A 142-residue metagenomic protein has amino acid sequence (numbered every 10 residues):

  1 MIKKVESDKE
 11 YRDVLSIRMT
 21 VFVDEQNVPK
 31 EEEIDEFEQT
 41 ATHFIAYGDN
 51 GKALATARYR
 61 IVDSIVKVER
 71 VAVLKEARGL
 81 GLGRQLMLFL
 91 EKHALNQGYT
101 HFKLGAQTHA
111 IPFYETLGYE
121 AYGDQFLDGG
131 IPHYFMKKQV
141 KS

Functional and structural regions predicted by a protein language model:
M1-V14: A short beta-loop-alpha structural element at the N-terminal edge of CoA-dependent acyl/N-acetyltransferase catalytic
R18, Y114, Y119: Conserved active-site tyrosine of GNAT-family acetyltransferases
N27, E31-E32, F37-A55: Conserved beta-hairpin
I45, K52-R60, K67-A72: Conserved beta-strand in the GNAT
R60-E69, R78, Q97, D128-H133: A conserved beta-turn-beta hairpin within the catalytic core of GNAT-like acetyltransferases that forms part
V73, G79-K92: Conserved acetyl-CoA-binding loop-helix of GNAT-fold acetyltransferases
M87, A94-Q107: Conserved GNAT acetyl-CoA-binding A-motif
K103-G105, E120-F135: Conserved catalytic-core motifs of GNAT/GCN5-like acyltransferases
